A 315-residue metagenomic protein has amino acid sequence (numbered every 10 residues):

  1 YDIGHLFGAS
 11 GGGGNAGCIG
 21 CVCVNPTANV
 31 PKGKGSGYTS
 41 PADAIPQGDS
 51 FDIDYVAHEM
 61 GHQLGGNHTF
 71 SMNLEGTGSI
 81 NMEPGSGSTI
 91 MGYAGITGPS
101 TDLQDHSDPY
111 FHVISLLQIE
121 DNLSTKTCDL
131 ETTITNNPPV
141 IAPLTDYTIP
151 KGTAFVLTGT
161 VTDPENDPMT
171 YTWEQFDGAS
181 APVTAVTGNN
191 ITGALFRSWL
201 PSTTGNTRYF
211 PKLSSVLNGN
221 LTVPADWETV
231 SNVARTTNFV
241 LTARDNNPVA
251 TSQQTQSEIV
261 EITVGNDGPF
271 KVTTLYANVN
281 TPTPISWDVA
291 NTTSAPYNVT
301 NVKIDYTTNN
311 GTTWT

Functional and structural regions predicted by a protein language model:
Y1-T242, V249-S257: Extracellular (secreted or membrane-anchored) zinc-dependent metallopeptidases, primarily metzincins but also closely
V161-P164, N247, D288-S294: Short amphipathic, basic-aromatic surface patches that mediate peripheral association with negatively charged
D167, Y297-V302: Short coil-to-beta strand junction motifs in C2/discoidin
A181-T184, N310-T315: Surface-exposed loop/edge segments in extracytoplasmic proteins
I259-E261: Terminal edge beta-strands and adjacent linker/stalk segments of extracellular immunoglobulin-superfamily beta-sandwich
V264-K271: Extracellular interdomain linker/stem segments of modular secreted and single-pass surface proteins
T273-V289: Beta-strand/beta-sandwich contexts
D305-N309: Conserved Ser/Thr-centered positions that define the repeating blades of beta-propeller domains
